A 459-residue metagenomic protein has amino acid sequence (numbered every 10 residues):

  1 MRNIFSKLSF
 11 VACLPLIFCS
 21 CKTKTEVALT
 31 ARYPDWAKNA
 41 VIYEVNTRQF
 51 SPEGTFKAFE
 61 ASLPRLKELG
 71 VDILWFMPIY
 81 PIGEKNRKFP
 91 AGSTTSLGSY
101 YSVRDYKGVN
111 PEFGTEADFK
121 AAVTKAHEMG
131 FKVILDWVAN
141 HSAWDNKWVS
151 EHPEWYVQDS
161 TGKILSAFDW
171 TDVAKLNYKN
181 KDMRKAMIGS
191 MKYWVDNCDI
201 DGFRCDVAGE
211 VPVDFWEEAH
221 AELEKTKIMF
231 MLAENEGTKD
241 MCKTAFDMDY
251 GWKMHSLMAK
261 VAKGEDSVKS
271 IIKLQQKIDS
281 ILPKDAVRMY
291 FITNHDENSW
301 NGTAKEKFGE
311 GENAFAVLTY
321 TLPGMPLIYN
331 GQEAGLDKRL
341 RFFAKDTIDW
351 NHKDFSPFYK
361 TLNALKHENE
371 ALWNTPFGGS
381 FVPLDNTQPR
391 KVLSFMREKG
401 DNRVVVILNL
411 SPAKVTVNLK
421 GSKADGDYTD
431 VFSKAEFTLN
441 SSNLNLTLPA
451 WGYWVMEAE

Functional and structural regions predicted by a protein language model:
M1-F10: Bacterial N-terminal signal peptides that target proteins for export
F5, S20-N46, S51-W75, P81 (+5 more regions): Carbohydrate-interacting/catalytic domains
S9-I17: Bacterial N-terminal signal peptides
T23-Y43, R48-K57, A61-D72, M77-C198 (+3 more regions): Substrate-binding/active-site clefts of carbohydrate-active enzymes
T47-S51, Y80, N110-F113, A139 (+5 more regions): Short, flexible loop/turn elements at secondary-structure junctions
I134-L135, R204, L232, I292 (+2 more regions): Generic enzyme active-site microenvironment
S190, D196, D206-F291, L318 (+7 more regions): Active-site-proximal helices and loops of the catalytic beta/alpha 8
P283-K307: Active-site clefts of carbohydrate-active enzymes
